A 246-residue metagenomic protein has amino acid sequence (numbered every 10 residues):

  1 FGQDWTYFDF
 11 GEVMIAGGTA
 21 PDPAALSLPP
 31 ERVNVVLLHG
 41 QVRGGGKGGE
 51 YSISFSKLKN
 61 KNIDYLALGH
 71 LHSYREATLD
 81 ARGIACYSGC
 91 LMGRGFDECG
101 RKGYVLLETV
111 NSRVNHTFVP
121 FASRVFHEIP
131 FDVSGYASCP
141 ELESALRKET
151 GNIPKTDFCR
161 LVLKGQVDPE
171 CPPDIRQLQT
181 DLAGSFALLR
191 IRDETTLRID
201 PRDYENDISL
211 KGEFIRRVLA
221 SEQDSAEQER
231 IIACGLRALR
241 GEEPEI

Functional and structural regions predicted by a protein language model:
F1-C86, C90-G95, C99-R101: His/Asp/Glu-rich metal-coordinating catalytic cores of metallo-dependent phosphodiesterases/hydrolases acting on
E12-A20, G103, P201-K211: Short, surface-exposed amphipathic charged segments that create phosphate/polyanion-binding patches used for binding
R32, L106, I153-D157: Short coil/turn segments at beta-strand junctions that form active-site/ligand-binding loops
G69, R75-L142: A conserved active-site cap/scaffold subdomain adjacent to cofactor or substrate pockets
N111-I246: Accessory, non-catalytic peripheral segments of nucleic-acid enzymes
